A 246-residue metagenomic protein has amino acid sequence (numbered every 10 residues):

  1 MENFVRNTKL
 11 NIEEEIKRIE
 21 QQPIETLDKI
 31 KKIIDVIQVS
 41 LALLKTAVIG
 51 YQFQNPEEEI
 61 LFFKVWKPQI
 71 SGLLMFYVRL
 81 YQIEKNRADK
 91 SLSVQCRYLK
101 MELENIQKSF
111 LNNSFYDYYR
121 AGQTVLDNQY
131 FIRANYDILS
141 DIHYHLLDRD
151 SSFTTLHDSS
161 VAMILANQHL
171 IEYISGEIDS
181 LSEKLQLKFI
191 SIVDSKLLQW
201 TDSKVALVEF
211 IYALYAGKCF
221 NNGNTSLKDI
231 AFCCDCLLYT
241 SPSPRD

Functional and structural regions predicted by a protein language model:
M1-K188: Intrinsically disordered, low-complexity acidic/Q/S/K-rich activation/interaction tracts characteristic
I37-P56, G217-L238: Amphipathic alpha-helical interaction modules
F189-D235: Basic amphipathic recognition helices
Y239-D246: Conserved small/polar residues in nucleotide/adenosyl-binding loops
